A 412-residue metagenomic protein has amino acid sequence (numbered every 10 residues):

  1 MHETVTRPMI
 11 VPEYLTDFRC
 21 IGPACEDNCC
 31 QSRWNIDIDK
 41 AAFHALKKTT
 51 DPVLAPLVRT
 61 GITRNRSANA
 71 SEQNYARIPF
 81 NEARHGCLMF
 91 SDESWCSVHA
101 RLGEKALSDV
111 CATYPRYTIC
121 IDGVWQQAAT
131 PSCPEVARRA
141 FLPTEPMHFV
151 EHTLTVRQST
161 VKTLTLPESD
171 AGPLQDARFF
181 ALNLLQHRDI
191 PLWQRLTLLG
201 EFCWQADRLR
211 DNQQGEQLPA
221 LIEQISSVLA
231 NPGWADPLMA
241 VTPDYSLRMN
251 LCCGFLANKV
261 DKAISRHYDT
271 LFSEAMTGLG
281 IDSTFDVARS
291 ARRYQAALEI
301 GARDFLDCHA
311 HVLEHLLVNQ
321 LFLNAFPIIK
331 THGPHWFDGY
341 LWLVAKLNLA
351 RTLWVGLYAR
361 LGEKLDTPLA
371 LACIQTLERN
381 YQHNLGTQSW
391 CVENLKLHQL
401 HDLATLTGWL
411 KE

Functional and structural regions predicted by a protein language model:
M1-G22, D27, R33, D122 (+6 more regions): Long, low-complexity, compositionally biased intrinsically disordered regions
V5-C25, I62-S108, C120, W125: Immediate flanking context of iron-sulfur cluster ligation sites
P12, D17, S159-T160, Q214-L221: Catalytic cores of enzymes that engage adenine nucleotides and/or redox cofactors via long glycine-rich, Lys/Arg/His
P12, N28-G61: Low-complexity, highly charged intrinsically disordered N-terminal segments that act as targeting/localization
C20, R101, P167, W336-Y340: Short, charged/polar micro-motifs that form catalytic or ligand-binding hotspots
P56-N74, E363-L369, V392: Short glycine-rich, low-complexity/disordered patches
S94, L102-E201: Internal, well-ordered alpha/beta segment that forms a basic, Gly-enriched binding/recognition surface
D189-E412: Hydrophobic, aromatic-lined core segments that form the binding pocket/scaffold for planar heteroaromatic ligands
